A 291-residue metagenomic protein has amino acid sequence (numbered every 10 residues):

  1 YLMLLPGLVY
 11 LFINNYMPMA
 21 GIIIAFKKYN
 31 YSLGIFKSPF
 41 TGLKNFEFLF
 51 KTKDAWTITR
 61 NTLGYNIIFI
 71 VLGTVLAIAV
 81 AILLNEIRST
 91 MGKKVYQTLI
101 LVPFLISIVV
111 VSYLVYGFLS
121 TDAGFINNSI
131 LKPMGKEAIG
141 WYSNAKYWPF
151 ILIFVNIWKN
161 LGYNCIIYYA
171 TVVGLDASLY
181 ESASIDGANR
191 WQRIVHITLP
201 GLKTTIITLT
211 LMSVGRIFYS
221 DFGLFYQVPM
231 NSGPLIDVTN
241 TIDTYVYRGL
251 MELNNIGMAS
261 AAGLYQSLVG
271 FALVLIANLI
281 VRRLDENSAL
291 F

Functional and structural regions predicted by a protein language model:
L2-F291: A structural signal for multi-pass alpha-helical bundles of membrane permease subunits that mediate small-molecule
